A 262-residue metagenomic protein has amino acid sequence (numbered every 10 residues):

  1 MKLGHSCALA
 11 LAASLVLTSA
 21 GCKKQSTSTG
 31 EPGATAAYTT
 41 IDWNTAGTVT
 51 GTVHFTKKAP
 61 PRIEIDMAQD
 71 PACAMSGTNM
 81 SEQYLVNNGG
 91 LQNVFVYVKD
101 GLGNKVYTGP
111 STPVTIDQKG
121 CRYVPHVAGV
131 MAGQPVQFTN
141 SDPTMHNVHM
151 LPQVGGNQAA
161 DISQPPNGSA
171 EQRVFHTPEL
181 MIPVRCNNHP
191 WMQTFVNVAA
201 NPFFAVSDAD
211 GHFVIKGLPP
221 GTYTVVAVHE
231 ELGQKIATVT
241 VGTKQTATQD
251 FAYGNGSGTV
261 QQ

Functional and structural regions predicted by a protein language model:
M1-H5: Positively charged n-region of N-terminal signal peptides that target proteins for export
A8-T18: Bacterial N-terminal signal peptides
C22-Q262: Extracytoplasmic copper-binding redox domains, predominantly the cupredoxin/blue-copper superfamily
